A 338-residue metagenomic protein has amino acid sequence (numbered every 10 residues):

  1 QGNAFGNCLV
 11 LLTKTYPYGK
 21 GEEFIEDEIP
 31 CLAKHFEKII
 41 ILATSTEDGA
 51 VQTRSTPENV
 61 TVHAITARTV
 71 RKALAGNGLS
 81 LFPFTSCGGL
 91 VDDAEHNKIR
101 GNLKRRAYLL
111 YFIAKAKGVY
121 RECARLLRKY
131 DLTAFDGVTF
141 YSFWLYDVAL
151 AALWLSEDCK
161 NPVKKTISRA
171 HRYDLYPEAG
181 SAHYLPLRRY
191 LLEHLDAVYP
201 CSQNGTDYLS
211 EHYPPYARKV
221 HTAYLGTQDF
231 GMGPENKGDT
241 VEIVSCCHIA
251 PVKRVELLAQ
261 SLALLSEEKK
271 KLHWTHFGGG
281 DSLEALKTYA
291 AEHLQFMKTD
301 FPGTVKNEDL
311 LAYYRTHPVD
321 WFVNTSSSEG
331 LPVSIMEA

Functional and structural regions predicted by a protein language model:
Q1-A73, E193: N-terminal subdomain of nucleotide-sugar transferases
K14-G19, Y146-V148, D158-C159, K164-A182: A short, histidine- and acid-enriched strand-loop-helix "catalytic/donor-clamping" loop that lines the nucleotide-sugar
E23, D27, L150, V241 (+2 more regions): A conserved mid-protein helix/loop that constitutes part of the nucleotide-sugar donor-binding site
H63-A64, K165-S168, R188-M232: Donor nucleotide-sugar binding/catalytic pocket of nucleotide-sugar-dependent glycosyltransferases
K72-L74, E178-A182, S210, H221-V241 (+1 more regions): Acidic anion/phosphate-binding donor-loop and adjacent secondary structure in glycosyltransferase catalytic cores
I99-R100, A107, Y111-V148: Short N-terminal targeting/anchoring amphipathic segment
K287-T316: Nucleotide-activated donor-binding/catalytic signature segment of Leloir-type glycosyltransferases, i.e., the conserved
S327: Aromatic "clamp/platform" in nucleotide-sugar-dependent glycosyltransferases that forms part of the donor/acceptor
